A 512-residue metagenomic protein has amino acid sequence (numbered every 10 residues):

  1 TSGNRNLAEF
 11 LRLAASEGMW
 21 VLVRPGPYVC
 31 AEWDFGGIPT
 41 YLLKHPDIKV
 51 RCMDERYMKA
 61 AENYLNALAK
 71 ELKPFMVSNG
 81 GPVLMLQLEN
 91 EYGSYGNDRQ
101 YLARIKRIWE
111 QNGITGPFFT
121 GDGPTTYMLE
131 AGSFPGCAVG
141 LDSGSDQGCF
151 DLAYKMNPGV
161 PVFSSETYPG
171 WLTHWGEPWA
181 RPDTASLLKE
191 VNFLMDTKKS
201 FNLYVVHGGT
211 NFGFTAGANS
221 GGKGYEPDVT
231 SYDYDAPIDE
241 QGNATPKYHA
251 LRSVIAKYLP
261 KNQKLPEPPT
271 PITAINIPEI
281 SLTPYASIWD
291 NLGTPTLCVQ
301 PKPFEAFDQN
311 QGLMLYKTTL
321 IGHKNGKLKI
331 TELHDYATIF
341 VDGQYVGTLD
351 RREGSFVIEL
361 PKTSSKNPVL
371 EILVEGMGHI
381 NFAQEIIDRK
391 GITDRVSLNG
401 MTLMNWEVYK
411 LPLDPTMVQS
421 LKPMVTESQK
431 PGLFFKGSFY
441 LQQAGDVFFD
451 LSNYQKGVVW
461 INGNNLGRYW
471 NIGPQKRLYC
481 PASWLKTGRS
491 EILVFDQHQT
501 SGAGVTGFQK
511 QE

Functional and structural regions predicted by a protein language model:
T1-D34, K106-Q111: Aromatic-lined substrate-binding rim segments of carbohydrate-active enzymes
T1-G3, L7, A31-R56, K223-D235 (+1 more regions): Aromatic- and acidic-residue-enriched carbohydrate-binding clefts of CAZyme catalytic domains
T1-L13, R352-F356, P474-K476, C480-G488: Aromatic- and glycine-enriched glycan-recognition loops and surfaces that form the carbohydrate-binding subsites
A15-V21, V77-L84, I114-P117, P135-C137 (+2 more regions): Short, well-ordered coil/turn segments that N-cap beta-strands
P25-G96: Active-site groove signature of glycoside hydrolases
A61-K73, N79-Q87, D98-L102, K106 (+5 more regions): Carbohydrate-binding surfaces of carbohydrate-active enzymes
Y92-I114, T120-N157, W179, G209-G217: Substrate-binding cleft/loops of secretory-pathway carbohydrate-active enzymes
G326-F340, L370, F439-N462, Y469-W470 (+1 more regions): Aromatic-lined ligand-binding clefts that engage carbohydrates, nucleic acids, or primary amines
